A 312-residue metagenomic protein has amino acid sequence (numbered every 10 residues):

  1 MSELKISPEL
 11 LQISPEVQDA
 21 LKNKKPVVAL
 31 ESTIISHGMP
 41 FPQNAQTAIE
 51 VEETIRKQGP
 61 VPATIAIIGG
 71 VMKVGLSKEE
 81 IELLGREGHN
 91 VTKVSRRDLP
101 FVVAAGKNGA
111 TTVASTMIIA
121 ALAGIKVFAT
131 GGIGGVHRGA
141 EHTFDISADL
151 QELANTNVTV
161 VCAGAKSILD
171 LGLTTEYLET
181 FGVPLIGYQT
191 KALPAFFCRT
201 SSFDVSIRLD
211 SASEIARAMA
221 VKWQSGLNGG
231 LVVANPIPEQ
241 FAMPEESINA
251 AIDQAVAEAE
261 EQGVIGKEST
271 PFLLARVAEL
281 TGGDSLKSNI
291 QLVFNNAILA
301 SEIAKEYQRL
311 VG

Functional and structural regions predicted by a protein language model:
M1-K57: N-terminal glycine-/serine-/threonine-rich phosphate-binding loop
D19-K22, V27-V28, K57, I119-L122 (+6 more regions): Solvent-exposed alpha-helices and their adjacent loops that cap or buttress functional pockets in soluble metabolic
V28-L30, P62-I67, V103, G109 (+6 more regions): General beta-strand structural signal in soluble alpha/beta enzymes
S32, H37-M39, A45-F101, Q224-Q240 (+1 more regions): Glycine-rich nucleotide/cofactor/substrate-binding loop typically near the N-terminus or early in the first domain
P42-A48, E80-G85, G135-A154, Y177: A glycine- and small-aliphatic-rich helix-loop capping segment at beta-alpha/alpha-beta transitions that lines
A110-T112, E141-A154, V158-E179, A212-R217: Active-site glycine-rich loop that binds ribose-phosphate moieties when present
C198-Q224: Anionic-ligand binding region
L227-N295: A C-terminal functional module that forms or caps the active site or interfaces directly with catalytic machinery
